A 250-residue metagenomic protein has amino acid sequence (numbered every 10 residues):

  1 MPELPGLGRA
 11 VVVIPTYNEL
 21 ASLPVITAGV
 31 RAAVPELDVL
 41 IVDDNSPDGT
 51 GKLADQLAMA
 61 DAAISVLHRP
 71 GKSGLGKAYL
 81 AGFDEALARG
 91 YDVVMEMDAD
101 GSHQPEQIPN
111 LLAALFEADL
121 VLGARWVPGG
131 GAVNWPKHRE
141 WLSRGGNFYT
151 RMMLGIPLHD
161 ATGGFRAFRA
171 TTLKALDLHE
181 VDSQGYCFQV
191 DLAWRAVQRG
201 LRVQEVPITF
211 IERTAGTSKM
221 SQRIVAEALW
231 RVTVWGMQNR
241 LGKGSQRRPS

Functional and structural regions predicted by a protein language model:
M1-A10, G155-I156, L178-S250: Hydrophobic helical membrane-anchoring modules
M1-G29: N-proximal low-complexity "stem/linker" segments adjacent to membrane-targeting elements
G8-A10, R31-I41, G49, A63-I64: Short loop->beta transition adjacent to catalytic acidic/histidine clusters or analogous donor-positioning motifs
I14, T27, E36-S46, L67-H68 (+1 more regions): Short beta-strand/loop segment that forms part of the nucleotide-sugar
A21-V25, D48-L57: Acidic helix N-cap motif at the loop->helix transition within catalytic regions of sugar-transfer enzymes
L23, V30, G82, D100 (+4 more regions): Residue-level signature of catalytic and energy-coupling elements of molecular machines, predominantly ATP/GTP-dependent
D43-K52, G101: A conserved acidic beta->alpha catalytic loop
S65, R69-A88, V93, P105-Y186 (+1 more regions): Acceptor/aglycone-binding surface of glycosyltransferases and processive sugar-polymer synthases
